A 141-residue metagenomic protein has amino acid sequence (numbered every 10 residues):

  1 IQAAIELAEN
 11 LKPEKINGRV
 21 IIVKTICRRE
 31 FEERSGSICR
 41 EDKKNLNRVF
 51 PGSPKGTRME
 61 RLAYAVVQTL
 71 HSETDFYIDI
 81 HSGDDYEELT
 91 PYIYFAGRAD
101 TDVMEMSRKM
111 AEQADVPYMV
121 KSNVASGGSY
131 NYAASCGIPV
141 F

Functional and structural regions predicted by a protein language model:
I1-F141: Structured catalytic-domain cores with a bias toward divalent-metal coordination
